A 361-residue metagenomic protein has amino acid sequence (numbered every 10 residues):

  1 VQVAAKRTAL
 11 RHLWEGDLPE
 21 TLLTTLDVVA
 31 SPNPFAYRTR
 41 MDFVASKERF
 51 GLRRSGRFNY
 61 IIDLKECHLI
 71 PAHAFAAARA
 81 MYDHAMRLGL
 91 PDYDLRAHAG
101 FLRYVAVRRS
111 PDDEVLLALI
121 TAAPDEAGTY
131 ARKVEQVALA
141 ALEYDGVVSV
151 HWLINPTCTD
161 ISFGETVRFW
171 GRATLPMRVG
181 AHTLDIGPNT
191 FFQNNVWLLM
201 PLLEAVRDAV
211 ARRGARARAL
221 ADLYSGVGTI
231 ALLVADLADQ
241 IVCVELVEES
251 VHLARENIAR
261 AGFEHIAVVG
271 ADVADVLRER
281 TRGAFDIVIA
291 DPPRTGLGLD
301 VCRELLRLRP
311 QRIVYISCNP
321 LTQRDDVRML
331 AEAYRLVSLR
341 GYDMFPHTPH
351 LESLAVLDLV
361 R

Functional and structural regions predicted by a protein language model:
V1-D94, D112, E126: Extended interfacial segments that mediate partner engagement and assembly in macromolecular machines
L26-P34, L95-R96, R103-Y104, P156 (+1 more regions): Short, solvent-exposed loop/turn elements at beta->coil junctions and helix N-caps that rim active or binding pockets
A36-S55, Y104-R108, V167-V179, P201: Short beta-strand elements
T39, V115, A217-R218: Nucleotide donor/acceptor-binding cores
V44-S46, R108, I120-A122, D358-V360: Solvent-exposed residues in well-ordered beta-strands and their adjoining turns, especially edge/terminal strands
C67, A118-T129: A short interface-forming secondary-structure element
V107, D113-A123, T183-G187: Short, aliphatic-rich beta-strand segments
E126-R361: Rossmann-like S-adenosyl-L-methionine
